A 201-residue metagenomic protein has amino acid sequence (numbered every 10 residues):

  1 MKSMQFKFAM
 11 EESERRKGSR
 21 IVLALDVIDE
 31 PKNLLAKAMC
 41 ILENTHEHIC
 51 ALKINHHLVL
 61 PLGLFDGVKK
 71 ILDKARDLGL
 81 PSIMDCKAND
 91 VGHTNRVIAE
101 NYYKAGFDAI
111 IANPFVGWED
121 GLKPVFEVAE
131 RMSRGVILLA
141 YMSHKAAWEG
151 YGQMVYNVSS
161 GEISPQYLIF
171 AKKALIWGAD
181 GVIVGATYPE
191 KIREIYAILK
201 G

Functional and structural regions predicted by a protein language model:
M1-I83, E162-Y167, K172-A179: Conserved N-terminal beta1-alpha1 strand-loop-helix module at the mouth
L25, K87, Y141: Active-site-proximal beta-strand/loop segments in catalytic clefts of secreted hydrolases
I28, G92-P189: Conserved anion-binding
N55, C86, N113-P114: Short beta->alpha connector loops at strand-helix junctions that form conserved, small/polar/Pro-enriched
G63-Y102, G106-I110: Hydrophobic/aromatic-rich structural module bridging two neighboring secondary-structure elements via a short loop
G67-I71, I98, G121-V125, E194-I195: A short acidic, amphipathic alpha-helical/loop segment
A75-K87, S133-L138, A197-G201: Short beta-strand/loop segments at the ligand-binding rim of alpha/beta enzyme cores
A186-G201: A C-terminal functional module that forms or caps the active site or interfaces directly with catalytic machinery
